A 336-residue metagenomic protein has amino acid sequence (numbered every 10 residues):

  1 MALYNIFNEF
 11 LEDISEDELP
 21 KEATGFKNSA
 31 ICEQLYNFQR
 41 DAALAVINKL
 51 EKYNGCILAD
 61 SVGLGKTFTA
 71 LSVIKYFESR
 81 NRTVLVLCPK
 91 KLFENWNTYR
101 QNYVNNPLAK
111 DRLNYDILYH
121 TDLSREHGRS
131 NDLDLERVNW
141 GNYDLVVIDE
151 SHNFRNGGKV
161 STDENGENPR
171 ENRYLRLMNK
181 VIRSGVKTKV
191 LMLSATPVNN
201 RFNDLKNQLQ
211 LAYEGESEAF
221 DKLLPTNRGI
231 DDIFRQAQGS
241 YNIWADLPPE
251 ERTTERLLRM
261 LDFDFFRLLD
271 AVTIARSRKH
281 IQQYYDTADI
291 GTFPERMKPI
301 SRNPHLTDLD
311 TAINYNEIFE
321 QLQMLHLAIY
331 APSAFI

Functional and structural regions predicted by a protein language model:
M1-S61, F68-F77, R155-N172, M178: ATP-dependent helicase/translocase motor core
K52-C56, R82, T188-K189: Pre-Walker A (Motif I) flank of P-loop NTPase domains
C56-I57, L85, L145-V146: Hydrophobic "anchor" residues on beta-strands that sit immediately upstream of conserved functional sites
T69-S72, N81-N102, P197-D204: Conserved Walker A/P-loop ATP-binding site and its immediately adjacent core in helicase/helicase-like ATPase domains
F77-R82, A212-S217: Post-Walker A helix-loop "phosphate-sensing" segment adjacent to the P-loop in P-loop NTPases
K91-Y115, A212-E216: Conserved helix-turn-beta segment of the N-terminal RecA-like "Helicase ATP-binding" lobe in SF1/SF2 helicases
N95-W96, E126-H127, N207: Phosphate- and divalent-cation-binding pockets in alpha/beta enzyme and binding domains that engage nucleotide-derived
I117-L145, E150-F154, G158-S161, E167-T188 (+3 more regions): Inter-lobe coupling linker of SF2 helicases/translocases
